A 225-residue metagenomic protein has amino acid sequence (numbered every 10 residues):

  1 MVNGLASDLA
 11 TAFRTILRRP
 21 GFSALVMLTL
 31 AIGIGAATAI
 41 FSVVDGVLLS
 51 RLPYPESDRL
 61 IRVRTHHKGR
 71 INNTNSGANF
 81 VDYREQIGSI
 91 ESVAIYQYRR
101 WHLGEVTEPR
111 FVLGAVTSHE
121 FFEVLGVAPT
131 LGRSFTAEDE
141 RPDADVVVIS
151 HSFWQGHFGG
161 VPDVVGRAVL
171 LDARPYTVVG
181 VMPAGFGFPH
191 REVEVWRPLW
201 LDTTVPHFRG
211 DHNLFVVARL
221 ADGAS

Functional and structural regions predicted by a protein language model:
M1-I32: N-terminal Sec/SRP start-transfer signal
M1-V2, R64-N72, V106, L113 (+1 more regions): Acyl-group handling in specialized metabolite and lipid biosynthesis
G21, G88-S92, D163: Glycine-centered tight turns that cap/initiate beta-strands
I32-R59, G77: Alpha-helical transmembrane segments
P53-S57, G88, E140-R141, L171 (+1 more regions): Extracellular/periplasmic catalytic domains that process cell-envelope and extracellular macromolecules
T65, A78-S134: Short amphipathic beta-strand/extended segments in non-transmembrane regions
R100, G114-T136, D145-S225: Mid-to-C-terminal secondary-structure elements that act as membrane-proximal/extracytoplasmic interface segments
